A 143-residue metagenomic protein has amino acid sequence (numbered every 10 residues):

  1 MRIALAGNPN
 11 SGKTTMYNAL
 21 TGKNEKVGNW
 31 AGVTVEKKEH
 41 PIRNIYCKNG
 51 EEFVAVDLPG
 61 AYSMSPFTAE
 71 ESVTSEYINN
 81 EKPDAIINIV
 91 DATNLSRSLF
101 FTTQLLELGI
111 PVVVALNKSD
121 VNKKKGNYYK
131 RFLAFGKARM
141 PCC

Functional and structural regions predicted by a protein language model:
M1-S63, E81, A85: Conserved G1/Walker A P-loop phosphate-binding module
S11, A69, S96: Short alpha-helical
E25, S63-M64, R97, K123: Conserved protein kinase catalytic core
R43-C47, V73-P141: Conserved C-terminal guanine-recognition region of P-loop GTPase G domains, centered on the G4
A55, C142-C143: Conserved beta-strand scaffold positions in the cores of enzyme catalytic domains, especially in NTP/NDP-utilizing
S63-S72: Short glycine-rich substrate-engagement loop in P-loop NTPases that contacts/grips substrate
